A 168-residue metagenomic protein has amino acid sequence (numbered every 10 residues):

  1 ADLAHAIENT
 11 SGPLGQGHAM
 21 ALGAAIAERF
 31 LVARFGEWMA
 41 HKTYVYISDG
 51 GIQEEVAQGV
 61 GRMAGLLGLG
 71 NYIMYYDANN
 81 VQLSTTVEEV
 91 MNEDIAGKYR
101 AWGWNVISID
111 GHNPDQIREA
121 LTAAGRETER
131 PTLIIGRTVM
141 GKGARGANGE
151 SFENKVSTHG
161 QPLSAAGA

Functional and structural regions predicted by a protein language model:
L3, I7-A168: Glycine-rich ThDP/TPP pyrophosphate-binding loop and its adjacent helix/strand module within ThDP-dependent enzymes
